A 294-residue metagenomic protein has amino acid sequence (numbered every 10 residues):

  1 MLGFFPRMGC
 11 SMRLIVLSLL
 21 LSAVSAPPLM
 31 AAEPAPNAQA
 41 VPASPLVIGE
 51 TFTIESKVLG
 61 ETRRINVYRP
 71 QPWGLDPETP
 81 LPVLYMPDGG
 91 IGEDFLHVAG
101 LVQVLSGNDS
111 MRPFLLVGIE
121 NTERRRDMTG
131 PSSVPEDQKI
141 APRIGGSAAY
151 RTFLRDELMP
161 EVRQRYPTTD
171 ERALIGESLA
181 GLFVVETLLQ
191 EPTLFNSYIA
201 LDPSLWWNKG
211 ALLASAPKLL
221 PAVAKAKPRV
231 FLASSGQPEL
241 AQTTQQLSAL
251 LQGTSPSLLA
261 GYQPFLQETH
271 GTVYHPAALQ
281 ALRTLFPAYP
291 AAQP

Functional and structural regions predicted by a protein language model:
F4-F5: Aromatic (phenylalanine/tyrosine) cluster motif
I15-A26: Bacterial N-terminal signal peptides
P27-A31: Sec/Tat signal peptide C-region and signal peptidase I cleavage site
A32-P294: Non-catalytic cap/lid and distal C-terminal segments of serine-dependent acyl enzymes
